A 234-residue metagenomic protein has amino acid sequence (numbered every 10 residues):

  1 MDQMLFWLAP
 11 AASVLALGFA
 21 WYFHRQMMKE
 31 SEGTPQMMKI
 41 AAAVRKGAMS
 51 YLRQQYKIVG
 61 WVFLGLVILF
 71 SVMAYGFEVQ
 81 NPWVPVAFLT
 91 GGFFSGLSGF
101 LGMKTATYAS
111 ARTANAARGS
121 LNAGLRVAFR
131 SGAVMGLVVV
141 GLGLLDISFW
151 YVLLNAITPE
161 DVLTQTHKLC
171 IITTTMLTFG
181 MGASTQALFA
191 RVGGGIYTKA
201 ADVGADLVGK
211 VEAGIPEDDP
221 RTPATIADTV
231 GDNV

Functional and structural regions predicted by a protein language model:
M1-V234: Hydrophobic, small-residue-rich transmembrane alpha-helices and their short perimembrane loops in multi-pass membrane
